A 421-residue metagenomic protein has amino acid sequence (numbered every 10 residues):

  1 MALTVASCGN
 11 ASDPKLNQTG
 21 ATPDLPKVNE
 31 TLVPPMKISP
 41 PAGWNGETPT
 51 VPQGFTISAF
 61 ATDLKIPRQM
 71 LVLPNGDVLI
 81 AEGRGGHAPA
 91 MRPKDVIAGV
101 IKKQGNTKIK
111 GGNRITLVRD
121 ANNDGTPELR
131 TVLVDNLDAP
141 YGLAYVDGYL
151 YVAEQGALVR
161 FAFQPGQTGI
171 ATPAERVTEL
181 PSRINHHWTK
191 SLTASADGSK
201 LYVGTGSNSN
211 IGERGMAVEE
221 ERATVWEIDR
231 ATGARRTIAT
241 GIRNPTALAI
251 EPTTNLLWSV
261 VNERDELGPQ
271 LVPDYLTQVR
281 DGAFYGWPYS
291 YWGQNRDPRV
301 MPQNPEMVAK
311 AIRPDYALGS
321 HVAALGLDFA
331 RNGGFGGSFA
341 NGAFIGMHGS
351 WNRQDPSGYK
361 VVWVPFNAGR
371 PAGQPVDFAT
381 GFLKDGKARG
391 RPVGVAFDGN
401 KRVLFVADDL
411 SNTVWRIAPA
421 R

Functional and structural regions predicted by a protein language model:
T4-S7: C-terminal motif of bacterial Sec signal peptides marking the signal peptidase cleavage site
G9-V51, P89-M91, I97-N106, K110 (+8 more regions): Beta-propeller domain segments
A59-L64, T131-D138, V177-I184, T237-G241 (+2 more regions): Surface loop/turn motifs at the tips and blade-to-blade linkers of beta-strand repeat domains
N75, G83-G85, Q155-A157, F163 (+5 more regions): Short loop/turn segments immediately following the C-termini of beta-strands
N75-G76, D147-G148, D197-S199, T254-N255 (+2 more regions): Short coil/turn segments that connect the beta-strands within blades of beta-propeller domains
L79-A81, V152-A153, Y202-G204, W258-V261 (+2 more regions): Residue position within the beta-strands of beta-propeller blades
T126-Y149, E154-A196, S207-N210: Asp-box/WD-like beta-propeller blade repeats and closely related beta-sheet repeat scaffolds
